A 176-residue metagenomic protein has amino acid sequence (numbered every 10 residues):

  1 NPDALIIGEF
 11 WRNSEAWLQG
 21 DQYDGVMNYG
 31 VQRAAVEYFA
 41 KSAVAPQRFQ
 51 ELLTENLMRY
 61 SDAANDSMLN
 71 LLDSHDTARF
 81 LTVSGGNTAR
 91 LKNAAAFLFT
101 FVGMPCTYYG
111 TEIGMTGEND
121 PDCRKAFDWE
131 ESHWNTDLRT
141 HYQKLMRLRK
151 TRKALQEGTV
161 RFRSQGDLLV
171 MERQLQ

Functional and structural regions predicted by a protein language model:
N1, N87-R90: Short, glycine/acidic-rich beta->alpha junctions
N1-A63, M68, F97, T116-K144 (+3 more regions): Active-site-proximal helices and loops of the catalytic beta/alpha 8
D62-G86, D122: Active-site clefts of carbohydrate-active enzymes
A89-T100: Short, hydrophobic/aliphatic alpha-helical segments
T107-I113: Short acidic/histidine-rich active-site segments
F162-Q176: Carbohydrate-binding surface patches
